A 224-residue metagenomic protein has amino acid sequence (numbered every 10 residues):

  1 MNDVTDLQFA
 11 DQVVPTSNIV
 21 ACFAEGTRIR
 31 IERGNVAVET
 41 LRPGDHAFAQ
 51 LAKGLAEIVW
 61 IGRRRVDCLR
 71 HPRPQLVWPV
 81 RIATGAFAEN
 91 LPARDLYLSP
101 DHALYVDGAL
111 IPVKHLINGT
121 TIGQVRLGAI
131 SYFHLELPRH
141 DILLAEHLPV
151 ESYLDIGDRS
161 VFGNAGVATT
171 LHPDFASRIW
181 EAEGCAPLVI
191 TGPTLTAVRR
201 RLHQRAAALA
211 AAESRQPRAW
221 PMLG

Functional and structural regions predicted by a protein language model:
M1-R42, K53, P187-P193, A197-G224: Protein maturation boundaries and topogenic segments
F23-V38, F48-F175: Long beta-strand-rich cores associated with HINT superfamily self-processing modules
D45: Acidic Asp/Glu-based divalent-cation binding sites
D141-G224: Intrinsically disordered, low-complexity polar regions and short flexible loop motifs
